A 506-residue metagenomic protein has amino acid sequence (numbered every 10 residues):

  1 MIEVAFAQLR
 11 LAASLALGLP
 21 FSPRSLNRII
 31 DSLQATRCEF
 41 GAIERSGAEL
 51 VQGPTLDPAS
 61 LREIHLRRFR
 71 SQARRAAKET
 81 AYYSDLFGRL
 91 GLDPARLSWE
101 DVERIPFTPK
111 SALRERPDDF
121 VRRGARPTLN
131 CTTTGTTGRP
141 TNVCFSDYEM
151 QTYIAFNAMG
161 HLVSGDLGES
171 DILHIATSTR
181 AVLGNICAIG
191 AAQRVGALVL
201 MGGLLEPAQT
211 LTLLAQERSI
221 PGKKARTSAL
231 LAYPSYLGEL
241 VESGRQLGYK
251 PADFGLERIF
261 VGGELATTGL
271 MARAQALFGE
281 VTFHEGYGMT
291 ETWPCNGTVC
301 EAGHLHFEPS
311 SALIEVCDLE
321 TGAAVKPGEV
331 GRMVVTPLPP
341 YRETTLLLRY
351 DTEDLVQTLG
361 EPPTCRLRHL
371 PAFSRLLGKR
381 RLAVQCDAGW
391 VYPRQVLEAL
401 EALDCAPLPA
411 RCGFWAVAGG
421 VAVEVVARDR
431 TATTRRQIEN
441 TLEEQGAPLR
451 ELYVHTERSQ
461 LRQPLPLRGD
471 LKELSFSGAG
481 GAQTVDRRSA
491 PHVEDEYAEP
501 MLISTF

Functional and structural regions predicted by a protein language model:
M1-T132, G138-T152, F156-M159, V163 (+4 more regions): Nucleotide 5′-phosphate-binding alpha/beta core
A76, T133-T136, L173, L230 (+2 more regions): Conserved S/T- and glycine-rich ATP-binding loop of Class I adenylate-forming
D147-G160, I172-G238: AMP-binding/adenylate-forming
E169-S170, L256: Phosphate-coordination loops involved in phosphoryl transfer and adenosine-cofactor binding
H174-I175, V334, E424: Short, well-ordered beta-strand segments
Q209-T210, E217, K223-M271, H284-E291: Adenylate-forming
L230, Y341-R450, S504-T505: AMP-binding/adenylate-forming catalytic core of the ANL superfamily
E257, A266-T268, A272-P362: Conserved AMP-binding/adenylate-forming
